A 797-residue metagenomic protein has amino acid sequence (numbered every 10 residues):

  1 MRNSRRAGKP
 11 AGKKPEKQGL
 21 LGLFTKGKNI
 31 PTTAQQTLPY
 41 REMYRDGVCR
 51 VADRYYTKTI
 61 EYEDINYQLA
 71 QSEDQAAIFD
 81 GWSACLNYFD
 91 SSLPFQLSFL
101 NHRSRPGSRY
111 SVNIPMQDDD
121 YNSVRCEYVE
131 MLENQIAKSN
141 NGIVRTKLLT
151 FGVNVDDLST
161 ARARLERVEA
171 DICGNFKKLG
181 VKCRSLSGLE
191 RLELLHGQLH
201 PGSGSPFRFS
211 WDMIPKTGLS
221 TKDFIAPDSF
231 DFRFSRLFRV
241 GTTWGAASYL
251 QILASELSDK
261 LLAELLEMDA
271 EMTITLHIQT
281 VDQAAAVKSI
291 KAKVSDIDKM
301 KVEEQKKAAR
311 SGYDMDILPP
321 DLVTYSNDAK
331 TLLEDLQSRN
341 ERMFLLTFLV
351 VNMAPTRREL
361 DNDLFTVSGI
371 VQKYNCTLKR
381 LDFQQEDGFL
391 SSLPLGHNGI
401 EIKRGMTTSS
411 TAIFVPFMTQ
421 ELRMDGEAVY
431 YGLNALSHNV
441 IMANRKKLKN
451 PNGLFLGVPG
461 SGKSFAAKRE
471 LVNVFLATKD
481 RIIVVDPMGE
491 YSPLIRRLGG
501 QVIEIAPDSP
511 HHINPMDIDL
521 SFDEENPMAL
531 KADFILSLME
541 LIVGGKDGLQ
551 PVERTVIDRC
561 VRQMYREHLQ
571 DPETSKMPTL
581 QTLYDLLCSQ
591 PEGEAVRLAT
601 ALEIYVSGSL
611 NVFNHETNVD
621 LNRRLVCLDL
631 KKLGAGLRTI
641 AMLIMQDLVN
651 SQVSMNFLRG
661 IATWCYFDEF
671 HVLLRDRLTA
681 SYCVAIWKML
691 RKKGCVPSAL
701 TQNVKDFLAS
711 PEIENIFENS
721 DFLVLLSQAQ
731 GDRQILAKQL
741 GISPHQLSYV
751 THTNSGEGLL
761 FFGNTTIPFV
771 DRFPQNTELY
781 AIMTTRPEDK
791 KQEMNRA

Functional and structural regions predicted by a protein language model:
R2-T419: Extended, folded cores of ATP/NTP-driven motor/assembly subunits in large transport and secretion machines
I65, S72-S91, H102, E264-E267 (+10 more regions): P-loop NTPase motor domains
F455: Hydrophobic anchor at the beta1->P-loop junction of P-loop NTPases
K463: Conserved lysine of the Walker
A466: Hydrophobic positions on the alpha1 helix immediately C-terminal to the Walker A/P-loop
N473-I483: Post-Walker A helix-loop "phosphate-sensing" segment adjacent to the P-loop in P-loop NTPases
I482-V485, C627, L690, V696-Q702 (+1 more regions): Structural recognition of the conserved hydrophobic beta-strand(s) that form the central parallel beta-sheet of P-loop
G499-I503, E712-L725: A short helix-turn-beta junction within AAA+ P-loop NTPase domains corresponding to the substrate/partner-engaging
